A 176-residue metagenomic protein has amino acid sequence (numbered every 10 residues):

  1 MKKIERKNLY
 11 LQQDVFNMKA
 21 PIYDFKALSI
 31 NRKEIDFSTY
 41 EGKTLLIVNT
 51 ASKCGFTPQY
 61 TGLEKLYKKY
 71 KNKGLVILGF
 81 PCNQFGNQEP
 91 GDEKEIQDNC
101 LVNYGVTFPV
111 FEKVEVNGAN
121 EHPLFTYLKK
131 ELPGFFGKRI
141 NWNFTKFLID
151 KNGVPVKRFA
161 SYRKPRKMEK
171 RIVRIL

Functional and structural regions predicted by a protein language model:
K2-L176: Chalcogenol-based redox active-site neighborhoods
